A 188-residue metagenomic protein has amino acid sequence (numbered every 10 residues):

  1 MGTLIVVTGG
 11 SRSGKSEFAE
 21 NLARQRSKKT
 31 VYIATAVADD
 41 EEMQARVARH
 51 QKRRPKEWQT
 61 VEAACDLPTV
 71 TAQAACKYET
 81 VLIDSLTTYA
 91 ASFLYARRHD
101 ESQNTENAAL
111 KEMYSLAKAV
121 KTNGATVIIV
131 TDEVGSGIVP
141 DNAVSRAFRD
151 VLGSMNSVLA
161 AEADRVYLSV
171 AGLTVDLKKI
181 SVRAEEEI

Functional and structural regions predicted by a protein language model:
G2-A74: Conserved P-loop
V6, L82, I128-V130: Structural motif
S11, V37, T87, V134-G135: Short, glycine/serine-rich, charged loops/turns that create anion-binding and catalytic segments at active sites
A19, H50, L82, D132 (+1 more regions): Residue-level signal for inorganic ion chemistry
T30, V81, R165-Y167: Short, well-ordered beta-strand core segments
C65, T88-I188: Replace "adjacent to P-loop NTPase cores in ATP/GTP-dependent enzymes" with "adjacent to NTP-binding cores
C76-E79: Short acidic/histidine-rich motifs immediately flanking catalytic phosphotransfer sites in two-component signaling
